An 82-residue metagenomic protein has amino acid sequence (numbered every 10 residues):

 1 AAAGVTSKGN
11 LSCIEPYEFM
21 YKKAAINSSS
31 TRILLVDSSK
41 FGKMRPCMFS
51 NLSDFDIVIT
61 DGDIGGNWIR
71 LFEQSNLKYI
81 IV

Functional and structural regions predicted by a protein language model:
A1-V82: Conserved phosphate- and dinucleotide-binding cores of soluble alpha/beta proteins, encompassing both enzyme active
